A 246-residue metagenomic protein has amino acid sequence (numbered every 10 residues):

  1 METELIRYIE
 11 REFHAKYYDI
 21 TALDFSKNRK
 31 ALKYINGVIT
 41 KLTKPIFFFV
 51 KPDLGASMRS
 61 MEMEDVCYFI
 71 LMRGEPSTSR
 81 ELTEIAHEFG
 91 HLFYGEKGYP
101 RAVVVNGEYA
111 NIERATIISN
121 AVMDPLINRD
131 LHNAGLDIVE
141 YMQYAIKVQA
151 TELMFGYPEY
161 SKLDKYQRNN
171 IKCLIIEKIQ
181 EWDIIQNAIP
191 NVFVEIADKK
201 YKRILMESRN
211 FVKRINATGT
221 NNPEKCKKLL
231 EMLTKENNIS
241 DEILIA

Functional and structural regions predicted by a protein language model:
E2-Y68, S77-T78, E113-A115, A134-E140: Auxiliary, metal-adjacent structural segments of Zn-dependent hydrolase domains
Y8, E12, K16, A31-Y34 (+9 more regions): Charge-rich, solvent-exposed alpha-helical interaction surfaces
F69-I85: Short pre-active-site segment immediately N-terminal to the catalytic Zn-binding motif
S79, Y94-P125: Post-HEXXH active-site segment of zinc metalloproteases
T83, H87, D124-P125, C173: Non-catalytic, well-ordered alpha-helical scaffold segments
E84, E88-L92, E96: Catalytic glutamate of the conserved HExxH
R129-Y157: Short helix/loop segments within enzyme catalytic domains that coordinate or immediately flank catalytic cofactors
Q149-A246: Pan-zinc metallopeptidase signature
